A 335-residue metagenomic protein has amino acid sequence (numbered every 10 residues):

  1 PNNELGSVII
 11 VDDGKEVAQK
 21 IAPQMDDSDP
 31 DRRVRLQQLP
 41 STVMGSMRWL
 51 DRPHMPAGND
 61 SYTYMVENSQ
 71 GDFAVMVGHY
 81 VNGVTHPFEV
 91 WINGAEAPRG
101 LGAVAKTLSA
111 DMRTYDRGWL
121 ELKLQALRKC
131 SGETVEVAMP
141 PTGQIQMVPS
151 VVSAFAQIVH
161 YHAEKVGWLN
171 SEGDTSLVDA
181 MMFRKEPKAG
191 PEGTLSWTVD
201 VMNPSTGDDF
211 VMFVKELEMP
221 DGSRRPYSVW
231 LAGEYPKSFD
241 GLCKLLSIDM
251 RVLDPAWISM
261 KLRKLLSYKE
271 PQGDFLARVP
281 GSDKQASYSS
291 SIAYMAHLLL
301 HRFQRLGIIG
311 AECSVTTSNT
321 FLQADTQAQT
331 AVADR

Functional and structural regions predicted by a protein language model:
P1-R335: Long, C-terminal-biased catalytic regions of enzyme "large/alpha" subunits
